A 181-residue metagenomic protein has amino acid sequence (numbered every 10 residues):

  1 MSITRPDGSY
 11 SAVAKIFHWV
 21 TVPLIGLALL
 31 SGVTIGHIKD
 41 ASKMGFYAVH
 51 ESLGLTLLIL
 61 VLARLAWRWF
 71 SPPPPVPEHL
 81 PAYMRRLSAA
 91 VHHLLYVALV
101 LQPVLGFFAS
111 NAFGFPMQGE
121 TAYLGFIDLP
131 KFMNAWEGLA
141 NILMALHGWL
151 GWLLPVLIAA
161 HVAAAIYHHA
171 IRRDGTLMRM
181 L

Functional and structural regions predicted by a protein language model:
M1-L181: Membrane-embedded alpha-helical bundles that constitute the cytochrome b-like, heme-associated redox core of multi-pass
